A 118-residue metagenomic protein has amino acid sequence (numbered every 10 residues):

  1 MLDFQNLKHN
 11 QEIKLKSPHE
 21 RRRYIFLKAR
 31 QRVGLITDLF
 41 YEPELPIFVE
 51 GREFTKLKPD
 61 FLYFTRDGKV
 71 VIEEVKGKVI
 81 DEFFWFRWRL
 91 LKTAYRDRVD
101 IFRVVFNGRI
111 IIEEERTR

Functional and structural regions predicted by a protein language model:
M1-R118: Electrostatic, structured charged patches in enzyme active sites and in nucleic-acid/phosphate-binding
